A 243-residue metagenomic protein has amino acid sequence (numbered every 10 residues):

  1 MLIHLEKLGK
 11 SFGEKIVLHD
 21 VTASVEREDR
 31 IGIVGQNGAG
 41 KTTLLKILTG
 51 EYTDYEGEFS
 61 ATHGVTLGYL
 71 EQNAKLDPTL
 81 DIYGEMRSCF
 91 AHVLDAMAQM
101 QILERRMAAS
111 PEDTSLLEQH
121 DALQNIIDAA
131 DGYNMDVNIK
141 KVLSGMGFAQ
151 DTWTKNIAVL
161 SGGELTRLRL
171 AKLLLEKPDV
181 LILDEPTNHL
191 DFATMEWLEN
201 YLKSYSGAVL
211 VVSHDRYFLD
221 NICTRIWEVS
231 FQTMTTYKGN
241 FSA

Functional and structural regions predicted by a protein language model:
M1-S242: ABC ATP-binding cassette signature C-motif
